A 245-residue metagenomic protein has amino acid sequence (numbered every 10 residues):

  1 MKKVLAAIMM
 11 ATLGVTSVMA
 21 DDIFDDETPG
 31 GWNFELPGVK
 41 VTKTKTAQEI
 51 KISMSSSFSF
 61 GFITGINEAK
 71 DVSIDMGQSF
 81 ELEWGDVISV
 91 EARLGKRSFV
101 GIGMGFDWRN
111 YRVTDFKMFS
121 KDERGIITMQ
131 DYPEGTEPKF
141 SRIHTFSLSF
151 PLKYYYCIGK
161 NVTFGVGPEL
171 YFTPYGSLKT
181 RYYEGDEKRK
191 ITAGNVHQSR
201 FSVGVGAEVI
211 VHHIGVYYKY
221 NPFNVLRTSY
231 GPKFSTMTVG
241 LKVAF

Functional and structural regions predicted by a protein language model:
M1-A47: Cleavable N-terminal export/targeting peptides
V41-K43, F58, L82-A92, M104-W108 (+5 more regions): Residues on the lipid-exposed face of transmembrane beta-strands in outer-membrane beta-barrel proteins
T44-T46, K70-S73, L226-T228: Catalytic micro-motifs at enzyme active sites that drive phosphoryl/nucleotidyl and oxygen chemistry
Q48-S56, L94-I102, H144-F146, K160-F164 (+3 more regions): Outer-envelope beta-barrel architecture signal
I52-S55, F60-T128: Glycine- and aromatic-enriched membrane insertion/assembly motifs of diderm outer-membrane and organelle channel
G65, A193-F245: Predominantly the C-terminal beta-signal and adjacent terminal strand-loop region of outer-membrane beta-barrel
G65-G77, Y111-H144, T173-G206: Extracellular/periplasm-exposed beta-strand and loop segments of Gram-negative cell-envelope proteins, dominated by
K96, I102, D107-R109, E134-Y182: Long, positively charged binding patches that form subdomain-scale interaction surfaces for polyanionic ligands
